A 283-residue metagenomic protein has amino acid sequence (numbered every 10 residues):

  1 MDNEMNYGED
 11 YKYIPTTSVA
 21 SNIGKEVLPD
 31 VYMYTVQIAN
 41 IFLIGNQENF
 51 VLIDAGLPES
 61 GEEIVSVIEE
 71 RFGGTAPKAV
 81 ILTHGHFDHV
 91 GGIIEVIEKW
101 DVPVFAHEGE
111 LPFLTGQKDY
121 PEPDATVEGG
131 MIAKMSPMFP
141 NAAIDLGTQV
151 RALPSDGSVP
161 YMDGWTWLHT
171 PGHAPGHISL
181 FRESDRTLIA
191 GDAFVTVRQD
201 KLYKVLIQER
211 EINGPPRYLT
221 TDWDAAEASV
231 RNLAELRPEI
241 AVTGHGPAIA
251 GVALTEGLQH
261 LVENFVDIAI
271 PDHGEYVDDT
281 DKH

Functional and structural regions predicted by a protein language model:
M1-Y7, E98: N-terminal non-globular leader segments, chiefly Sec-dependent signal peptides
N6-Y7, Y11-Y13, E110-H169, T221 (+1 more regions): Metallo-beta-lactamase
T17-G73, S179-G191, T196: Conserved beta-strand hairpin/beta-sheet module of binuclear metal-dependent hydrolase folds, prominently
V27, K99-W100, R237: Short, structured coil segments at secondary-structure junctions
V51-I53, I81, V104, T187-I189 (+1 more regions): Residue-level marker for buried hydrophobic side chains located in beta-strands that build the well-ordered beta-sheet
P58-E59, T166-P171, P175-A253, F265: Metallo-beta-lactamase
G61, E69-R151, H260-E263, D267-I268: Active-site HxH/HxHxD metal-binding segment of metal-dependent hydrolases
G246-H283: Binuclear metal-ion centers of metallo-dependent hydrolases, dominated by the metallo-beta-lactamase
